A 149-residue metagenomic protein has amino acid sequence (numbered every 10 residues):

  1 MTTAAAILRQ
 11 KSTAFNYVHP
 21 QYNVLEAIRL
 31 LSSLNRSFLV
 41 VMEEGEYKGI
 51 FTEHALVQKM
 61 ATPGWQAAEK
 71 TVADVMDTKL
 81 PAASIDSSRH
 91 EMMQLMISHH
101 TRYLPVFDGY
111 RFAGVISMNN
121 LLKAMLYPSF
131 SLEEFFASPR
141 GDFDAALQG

Functional and structural regions predicted by a protein language model:
M1-T13, N23-E26, V40-Y47: Short charge-dense sequence patches
M1-T13, T52-A82, S88-I97, S117-G149: Tandem CBS (Bateman) regulatory domains
Y17-N35, M42, A82-H100, F107 (+1 more regions): The conserved cystathionine-beta-synthase
V18, V24, V40-V41, V57 (+3 more regions): Extended aliphatic helical segments
L31-L34, L39-A55, M96, L104-N120: A glycine-centered beta-loop-beta connector
